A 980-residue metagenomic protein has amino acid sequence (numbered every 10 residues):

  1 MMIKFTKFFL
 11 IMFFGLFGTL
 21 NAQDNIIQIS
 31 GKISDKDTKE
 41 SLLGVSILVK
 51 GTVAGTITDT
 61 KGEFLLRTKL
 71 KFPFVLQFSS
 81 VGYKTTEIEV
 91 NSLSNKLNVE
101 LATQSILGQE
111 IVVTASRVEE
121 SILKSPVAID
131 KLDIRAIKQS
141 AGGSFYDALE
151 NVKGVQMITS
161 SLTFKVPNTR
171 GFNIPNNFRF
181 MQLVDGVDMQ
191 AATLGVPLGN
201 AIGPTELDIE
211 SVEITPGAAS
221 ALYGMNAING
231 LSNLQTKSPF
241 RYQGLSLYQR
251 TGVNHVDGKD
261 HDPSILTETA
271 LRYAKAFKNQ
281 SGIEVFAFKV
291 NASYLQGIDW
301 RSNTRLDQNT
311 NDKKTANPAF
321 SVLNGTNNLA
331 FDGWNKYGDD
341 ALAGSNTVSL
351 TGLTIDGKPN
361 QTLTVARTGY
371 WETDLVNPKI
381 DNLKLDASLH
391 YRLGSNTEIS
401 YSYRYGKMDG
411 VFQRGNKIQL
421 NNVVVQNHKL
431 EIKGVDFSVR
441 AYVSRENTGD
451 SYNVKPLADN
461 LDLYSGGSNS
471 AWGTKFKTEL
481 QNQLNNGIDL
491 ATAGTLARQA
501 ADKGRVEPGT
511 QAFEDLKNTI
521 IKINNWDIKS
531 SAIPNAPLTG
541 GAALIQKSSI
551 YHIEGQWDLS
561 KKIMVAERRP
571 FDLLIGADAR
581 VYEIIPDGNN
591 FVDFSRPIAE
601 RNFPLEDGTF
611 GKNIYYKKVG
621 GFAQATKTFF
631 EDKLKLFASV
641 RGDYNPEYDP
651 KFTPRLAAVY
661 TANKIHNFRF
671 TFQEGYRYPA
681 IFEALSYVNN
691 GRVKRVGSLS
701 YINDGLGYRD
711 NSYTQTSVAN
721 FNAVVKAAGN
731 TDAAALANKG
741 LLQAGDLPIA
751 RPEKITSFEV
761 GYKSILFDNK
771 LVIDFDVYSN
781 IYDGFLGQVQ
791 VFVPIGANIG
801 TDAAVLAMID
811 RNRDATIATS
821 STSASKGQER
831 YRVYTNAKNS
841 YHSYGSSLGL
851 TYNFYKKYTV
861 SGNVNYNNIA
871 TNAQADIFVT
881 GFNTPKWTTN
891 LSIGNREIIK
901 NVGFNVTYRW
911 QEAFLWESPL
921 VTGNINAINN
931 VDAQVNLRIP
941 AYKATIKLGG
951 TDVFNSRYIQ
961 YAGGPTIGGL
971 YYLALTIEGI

Functional and structural regions predicted by a protein language model:
I26, K32-T38, V45-K50, Q77-Y83 (+1 more regions): Short, acidic, small-residue-rich periplasmic hinge/interaction motif at the N-terminus of Gram-negative outer-membrane
L65-R67, V187-A218, L271: Short acidic/polar hinge/loop motifs at secondary-structure boundaries that mediate gating or recognition
R67, S121, I129, Y146-A191 (+1 more regions): Extracytoplasmic beta-strand/coil segments of soluble accessory domains associated with Gram-negative outer-membrane
Y248-N421: Periplasmic-side early beta-strands and strand-to-turn transitions of outer-membrane beta-barrels
A274-Q280, V285-F286, N291-G297, I380 (+7 more regions): Conserved C-terminal beta-signal and adjacent last beta-strands/turns of outer-membrane beta-barrel proteins
V443-R445, R498-K635, D810, I817-G827 (+4 more regions): Outer-membrane beta-barrel transmembrane domain signature of Gram-negative proteins, especially the mid-to-C-terminal
G576, T628-D632, V772-W916, T976: Gram-negative outer-membrane beta-barrel transporters
Y701-R830: Membrane-embedded beta-barrel scaffold of Gram-negative outer-membrane proteins
